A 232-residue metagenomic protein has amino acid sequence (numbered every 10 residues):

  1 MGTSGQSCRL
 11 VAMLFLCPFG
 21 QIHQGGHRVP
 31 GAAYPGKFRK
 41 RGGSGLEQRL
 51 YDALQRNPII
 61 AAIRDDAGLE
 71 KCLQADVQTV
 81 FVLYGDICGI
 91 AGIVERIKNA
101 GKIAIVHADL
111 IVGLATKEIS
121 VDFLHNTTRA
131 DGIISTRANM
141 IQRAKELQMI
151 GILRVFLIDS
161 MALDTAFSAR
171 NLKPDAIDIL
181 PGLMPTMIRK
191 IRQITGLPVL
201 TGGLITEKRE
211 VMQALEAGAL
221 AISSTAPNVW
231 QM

Functional and structural regions predicted by a protein language model:
Y34, R39, G43-A108, V112-L114 (+1 more regions): Conserved N-terminal beta1-alpha1 strand-loop-helix module at the mouth
I59-A61, V80-V82, A104-A108, I133-I134 (+4 more regions): Hydrophobic faces of well-ordered beta-strands that scaffold small-molecule active sites in alpha/beta enzyme cores
I63-L73, K117-V121, S160-S168, E207-E210: Short, acidic/polar
C72, R137, A214: Conserved, mostly hydrophobic/aromatic
V82, M184, L204-E210, A217-M232: Glycine-rich phosphate-binding active-site loops on the catalytic face of alpha/beta enzymes
Y84-I97, G113-E118, S135-M149, I158-D164 (+3 more regions): Active-site-adjacent beta->alpha loops and helix N-cap segments on the catalytic face of soluble alpha/beta enzymes
I119-L124, A169, I188, T206-L220: Catalytic cores of alpha/beta
